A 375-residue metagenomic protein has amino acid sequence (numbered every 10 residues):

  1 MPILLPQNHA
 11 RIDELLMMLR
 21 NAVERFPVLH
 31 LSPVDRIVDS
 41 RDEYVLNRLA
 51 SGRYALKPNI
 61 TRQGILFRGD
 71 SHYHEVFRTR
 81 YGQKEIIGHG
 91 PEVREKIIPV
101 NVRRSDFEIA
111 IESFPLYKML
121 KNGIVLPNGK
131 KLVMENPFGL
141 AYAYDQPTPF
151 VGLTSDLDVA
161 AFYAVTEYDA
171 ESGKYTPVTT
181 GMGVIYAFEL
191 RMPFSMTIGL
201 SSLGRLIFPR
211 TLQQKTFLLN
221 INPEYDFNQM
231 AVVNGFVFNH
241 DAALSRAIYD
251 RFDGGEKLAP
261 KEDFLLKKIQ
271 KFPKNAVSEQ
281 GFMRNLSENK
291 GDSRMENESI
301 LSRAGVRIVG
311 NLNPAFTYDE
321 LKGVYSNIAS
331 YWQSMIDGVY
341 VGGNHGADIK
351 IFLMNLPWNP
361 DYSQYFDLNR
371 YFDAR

Functional and structural regions predicted by a protein language model:
M1-R375: Catalytic-core elements of nucleic-acid end-processing and repair enzymes
